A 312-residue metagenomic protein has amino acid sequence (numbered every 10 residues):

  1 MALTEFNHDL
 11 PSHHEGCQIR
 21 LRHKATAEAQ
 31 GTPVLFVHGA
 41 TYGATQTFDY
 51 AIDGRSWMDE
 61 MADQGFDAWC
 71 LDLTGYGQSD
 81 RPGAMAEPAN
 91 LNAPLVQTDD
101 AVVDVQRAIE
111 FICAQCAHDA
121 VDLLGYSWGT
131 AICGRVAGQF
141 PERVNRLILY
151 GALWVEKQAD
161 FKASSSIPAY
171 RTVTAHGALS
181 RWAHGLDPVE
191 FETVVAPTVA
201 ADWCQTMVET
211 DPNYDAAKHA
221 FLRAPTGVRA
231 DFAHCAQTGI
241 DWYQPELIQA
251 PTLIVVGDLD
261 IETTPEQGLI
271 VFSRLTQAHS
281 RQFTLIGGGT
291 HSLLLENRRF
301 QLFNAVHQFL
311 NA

Functional and structural regions predicted by a protein language model:
M1-A29: N-terminal cap/lid segment of alpha/beta-hydrolase-fold proteins
E28-C70: Short, surface-exposed "cap/lid" segments of acyl-processing enzymes
T45-Q46, L71-A93, H291: Glycine-rich "HGGG/HGxG" loop immediately N-terminal to the catalytic nucleophile of the alpha/beta-hydrolase
D99-A120: Conserved acidic catalytic loop of the alpha/beta-hydrolase fold
H118-Q158: Conserved hydrolase catalytic core segment
Q158, K162-V255: Alpha/beta-hydrolase
I261-Q267: Conserved alpha/beta-hydrolase "acid-adjacent" motif
G289-F300: Catalytic histidine-centered segment of alpha/beta-hydrolase-like enzymes
